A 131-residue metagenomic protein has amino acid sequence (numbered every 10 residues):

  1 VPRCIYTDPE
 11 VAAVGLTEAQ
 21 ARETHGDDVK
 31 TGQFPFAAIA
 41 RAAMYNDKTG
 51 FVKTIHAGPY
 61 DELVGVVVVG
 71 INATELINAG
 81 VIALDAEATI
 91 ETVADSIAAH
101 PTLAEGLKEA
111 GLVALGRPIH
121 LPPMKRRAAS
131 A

Functional and structural regions predicted by a protein language model:
I5-A131: Flexible, glycine-rich terminal cap/loop adjacent to redox cofactors in electron-transfer oxidoreductases
